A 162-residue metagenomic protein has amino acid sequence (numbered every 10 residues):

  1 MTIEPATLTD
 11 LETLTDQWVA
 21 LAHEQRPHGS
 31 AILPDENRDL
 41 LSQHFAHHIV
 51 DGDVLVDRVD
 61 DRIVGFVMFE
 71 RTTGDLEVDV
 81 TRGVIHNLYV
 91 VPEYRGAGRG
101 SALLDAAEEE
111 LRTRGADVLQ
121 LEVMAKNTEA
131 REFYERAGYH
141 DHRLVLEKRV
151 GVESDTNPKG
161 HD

Functional and structural regions predicted by a protein language model:
T2-Q17: A short beta-loop-alpha structural element at the N-terminal edge of CoA-dependent acyl/N-acetyltransferase catalytic
V19-H44: Conserved GNAT-fold acetyl-CoA-binding loop/helix
Q43-V56: A short helix-loop-beta-strand connector motif used in the catalytic cores of GNAT acetyltransferases and, in some
V56, R62-R71, V84, Y89: Conserved beta-strand in the GNAT
T73-I85, R95, R114-D117, D141-H142: A conserved beta-turn-beta hairpin within the catalytic core of GNAT-like acetyltransferases that forms part
Y94, G98-A106: Conserved acetyl-CoA pyrophosphate-binding loop and the N-cap/start of the following alpha-helix in GNAT-like
S101, A125-R143: Conserved active-site alpha-helix within GNAT-family acetyltransferase domains
L104, L111-M124: Conserved GNAT acetyl-CoA-binding A-motif
